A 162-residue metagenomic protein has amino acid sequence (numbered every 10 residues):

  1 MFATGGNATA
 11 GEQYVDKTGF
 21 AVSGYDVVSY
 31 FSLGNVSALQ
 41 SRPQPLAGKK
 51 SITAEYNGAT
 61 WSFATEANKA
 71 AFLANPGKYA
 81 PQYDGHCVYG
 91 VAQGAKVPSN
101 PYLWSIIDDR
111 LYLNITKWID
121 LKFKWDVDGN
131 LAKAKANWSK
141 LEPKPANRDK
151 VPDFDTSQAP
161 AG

Functional and structural regions predicted by a protein language model:
F2-G162: Charged, low-complexity intrinsically disordered segments
